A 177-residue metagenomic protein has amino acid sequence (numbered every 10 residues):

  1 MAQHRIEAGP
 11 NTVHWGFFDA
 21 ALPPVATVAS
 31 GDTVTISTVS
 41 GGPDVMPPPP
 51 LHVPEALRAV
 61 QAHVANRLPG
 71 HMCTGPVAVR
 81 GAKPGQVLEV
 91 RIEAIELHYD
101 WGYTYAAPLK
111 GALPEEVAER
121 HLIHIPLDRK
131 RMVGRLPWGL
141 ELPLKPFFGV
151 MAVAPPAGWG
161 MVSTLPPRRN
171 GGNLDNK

Functional and structural regions predicted by a protein language model:
R5-A65: N-terminal, Lys/Arg-enriched amphipathic/low-complexity engagement segments that precede the first folded domain
G9-D19, N66-T74, V162-N170: Short, structured beta-strand/loop micro-motifs enriched in basic residues and often containing a Trp
T27, G81, N176-K177: Residue-level "contact hotspot" at macromolecular interaction interfaces
G31, A82-G85: Loop/turn positions that initiate beta-strands
I36, V87-V90: A generic structural signal for residues embedded in beta-strands
L57-R80: Aromatic/His-enriched, Gly/Pro-containing loop or helix-boundary segments that lie immediately adjacent to catalytic
H71, E93-N176: Intrinsically disordered, low-complexity linker/loop segments enriched in Gly/Pro and charged/polar residues
